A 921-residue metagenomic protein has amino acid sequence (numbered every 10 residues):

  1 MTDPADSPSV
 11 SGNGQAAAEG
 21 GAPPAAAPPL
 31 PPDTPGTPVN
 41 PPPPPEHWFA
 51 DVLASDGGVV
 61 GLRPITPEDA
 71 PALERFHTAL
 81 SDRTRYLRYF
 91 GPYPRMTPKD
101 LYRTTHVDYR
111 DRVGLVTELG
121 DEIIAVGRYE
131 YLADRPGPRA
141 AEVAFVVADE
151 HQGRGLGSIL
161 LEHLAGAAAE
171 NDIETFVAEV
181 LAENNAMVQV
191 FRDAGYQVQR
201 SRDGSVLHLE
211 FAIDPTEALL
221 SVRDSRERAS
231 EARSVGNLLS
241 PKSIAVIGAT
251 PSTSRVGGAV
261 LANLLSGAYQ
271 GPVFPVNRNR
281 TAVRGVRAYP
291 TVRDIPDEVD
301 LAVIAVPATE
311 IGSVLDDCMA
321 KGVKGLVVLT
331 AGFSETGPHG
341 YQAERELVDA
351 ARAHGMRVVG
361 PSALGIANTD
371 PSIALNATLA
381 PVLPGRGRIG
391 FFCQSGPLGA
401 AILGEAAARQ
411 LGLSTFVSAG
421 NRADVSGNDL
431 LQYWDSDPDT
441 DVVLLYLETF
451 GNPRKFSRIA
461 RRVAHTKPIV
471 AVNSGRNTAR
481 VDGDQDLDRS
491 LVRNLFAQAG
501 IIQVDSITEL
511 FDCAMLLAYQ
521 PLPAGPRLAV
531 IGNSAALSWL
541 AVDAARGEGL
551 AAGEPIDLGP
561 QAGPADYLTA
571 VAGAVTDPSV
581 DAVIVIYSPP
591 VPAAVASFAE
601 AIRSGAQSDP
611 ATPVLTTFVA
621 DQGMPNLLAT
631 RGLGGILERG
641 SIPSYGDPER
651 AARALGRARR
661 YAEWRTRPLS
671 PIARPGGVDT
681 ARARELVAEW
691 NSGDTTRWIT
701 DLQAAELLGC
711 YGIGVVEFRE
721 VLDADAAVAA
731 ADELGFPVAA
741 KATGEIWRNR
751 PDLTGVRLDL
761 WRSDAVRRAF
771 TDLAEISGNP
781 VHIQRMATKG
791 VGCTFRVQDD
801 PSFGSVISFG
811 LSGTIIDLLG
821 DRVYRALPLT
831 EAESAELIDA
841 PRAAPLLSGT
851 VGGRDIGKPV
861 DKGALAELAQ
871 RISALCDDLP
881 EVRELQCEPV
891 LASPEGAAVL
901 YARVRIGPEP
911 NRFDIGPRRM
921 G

Functional and structural regions predicted by a protein language model:
T2-G14, A26-N237, P241: Long, contiguous binding/interaction regions
D214-G921: Catalytic-core regions of core metabolic enzymes, especially those transforming organic acids/acyl-group intermediates
